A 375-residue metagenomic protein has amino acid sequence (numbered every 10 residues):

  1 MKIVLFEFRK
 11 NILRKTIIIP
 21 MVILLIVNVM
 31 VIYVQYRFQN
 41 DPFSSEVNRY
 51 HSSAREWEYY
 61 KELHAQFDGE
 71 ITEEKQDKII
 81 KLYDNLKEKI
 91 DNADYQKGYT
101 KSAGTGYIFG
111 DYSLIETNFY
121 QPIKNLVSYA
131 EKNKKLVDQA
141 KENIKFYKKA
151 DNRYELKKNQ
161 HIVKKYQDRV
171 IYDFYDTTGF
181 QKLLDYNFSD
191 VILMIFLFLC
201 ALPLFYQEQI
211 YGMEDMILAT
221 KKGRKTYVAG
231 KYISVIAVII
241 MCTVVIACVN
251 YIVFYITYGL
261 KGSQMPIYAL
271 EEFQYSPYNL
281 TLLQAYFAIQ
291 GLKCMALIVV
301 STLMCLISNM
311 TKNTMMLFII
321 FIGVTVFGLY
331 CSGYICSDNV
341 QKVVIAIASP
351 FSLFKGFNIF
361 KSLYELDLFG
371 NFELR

Functional and structural regions predicted by a protein language model:
M1-M21: Aromatic- and glycine-rich beta-strand/loop motifs that create alpha-glucan
I18, K225, T314-M315: Residues that define the loop-to-transmembrane-helix transition and helix capping in multi-pass membrane transporters
V22-L25, M315-G328: Central hydrophobic cores of alpha-helical transmembrane segments in multi-pass integral membrane proteins
L25-K78, K132-E208, A229-N313, Y330 (+1 more regions): Secretory targeting signals
S45-K124: Extracytoplasmic/periplasmic ligand-binding sensor domains of two-pass membrane signal-transduction receptors
E208-D215: Hydrophobic transmembrane alpha-helix segments characteristic of membrane transport and insertion machinery
L218-R224: Short helix-to-coil transition segments within interhelical loops that connect adjacent transmembrane helices
